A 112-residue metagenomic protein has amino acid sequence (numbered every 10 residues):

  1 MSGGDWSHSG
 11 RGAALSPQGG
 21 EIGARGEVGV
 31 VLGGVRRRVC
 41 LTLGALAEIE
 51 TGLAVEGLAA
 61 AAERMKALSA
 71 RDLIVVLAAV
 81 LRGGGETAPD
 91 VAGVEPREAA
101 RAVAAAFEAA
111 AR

Functional and structural regions predicted by a protein language model:
M1-R25, L43-R112: Short, surface-exposed, charged amphipathic helix/loop patches that serve as local interaction elements
V30: Short aromatic-centered micro-motifs
